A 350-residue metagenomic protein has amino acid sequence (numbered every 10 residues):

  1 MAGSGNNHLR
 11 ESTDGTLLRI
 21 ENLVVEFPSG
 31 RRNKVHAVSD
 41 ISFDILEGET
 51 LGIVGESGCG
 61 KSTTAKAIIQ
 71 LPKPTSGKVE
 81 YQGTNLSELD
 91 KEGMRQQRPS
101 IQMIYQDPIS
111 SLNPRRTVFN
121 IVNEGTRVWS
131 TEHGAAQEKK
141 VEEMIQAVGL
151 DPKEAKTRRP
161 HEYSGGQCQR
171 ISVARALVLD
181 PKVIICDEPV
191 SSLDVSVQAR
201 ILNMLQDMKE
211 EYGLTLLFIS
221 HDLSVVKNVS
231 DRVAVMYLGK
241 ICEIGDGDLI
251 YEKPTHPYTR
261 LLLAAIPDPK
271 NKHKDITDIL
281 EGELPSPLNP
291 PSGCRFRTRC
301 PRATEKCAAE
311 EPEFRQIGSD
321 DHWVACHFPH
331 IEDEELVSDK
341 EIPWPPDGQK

Functional and structural regions predicted by a protein language model:
S4-T16, S29, K34, K156 (+1 more regions): Short catalytic/signature loops enriched in Gly
R31-R32, L86-Q102, N120, V128 (+2 more regions): ABC ATPase NBD coupling module
E56, P189, L193, V197-D275: P-loop NTP-binding/switch modules centered on Walker-like glycine-rich loops
I69: Helix-to-loop junction immediately C-terminal to a conserved catalytic motif
G77-N85: Conserved ABC transporter NBD signature motif
R159-Y163, Q167: Conserved ABC ATPase signature
V178-K182: A short, proline-enriched helix->beta-strand linker immediately N-terminal to the Walker B motif in ABC-type P-loop
